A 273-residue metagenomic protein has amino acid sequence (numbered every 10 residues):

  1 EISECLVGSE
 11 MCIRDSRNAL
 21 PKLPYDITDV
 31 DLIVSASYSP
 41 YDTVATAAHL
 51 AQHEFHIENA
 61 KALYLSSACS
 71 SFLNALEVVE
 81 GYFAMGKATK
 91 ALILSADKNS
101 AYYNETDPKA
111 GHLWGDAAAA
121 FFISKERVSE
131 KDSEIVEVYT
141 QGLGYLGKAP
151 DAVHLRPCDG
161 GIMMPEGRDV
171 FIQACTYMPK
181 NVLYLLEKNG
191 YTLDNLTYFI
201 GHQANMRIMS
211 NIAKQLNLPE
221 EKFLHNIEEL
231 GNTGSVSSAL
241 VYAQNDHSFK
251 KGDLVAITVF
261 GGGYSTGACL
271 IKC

Functional and structural regions predicted by a protein language model:
E1-G8, C12-I13: Single conserved hydrophobic/aromatic residue that forms the stacking wall/gate of nucleotide- or nucleobase-binding
E10, R14-L20, D107-I227: Hydrophobic pocket-lining "lid/loop/helix" segments that shape and contact the acyl-thioester
E10-S67, L186-M209: Conserved beta-ketoacyl condensing-enzyme motif
S39-P40, E58, S67-K87, T197-C273: Claisen-condensing/thiolase-fold acyl-transfer catalytic domains that form or cleave C-C bonds in fatty acid
D42-H56, L92-N99, L155, I208-E220: Acidic-glycine-rich active-site phosphate/pyrophosphate-binding loop
L76-Q141, V241-C273: Conserved beta-strand-centric core segments of catalytic alpha/beta enzyme folds
